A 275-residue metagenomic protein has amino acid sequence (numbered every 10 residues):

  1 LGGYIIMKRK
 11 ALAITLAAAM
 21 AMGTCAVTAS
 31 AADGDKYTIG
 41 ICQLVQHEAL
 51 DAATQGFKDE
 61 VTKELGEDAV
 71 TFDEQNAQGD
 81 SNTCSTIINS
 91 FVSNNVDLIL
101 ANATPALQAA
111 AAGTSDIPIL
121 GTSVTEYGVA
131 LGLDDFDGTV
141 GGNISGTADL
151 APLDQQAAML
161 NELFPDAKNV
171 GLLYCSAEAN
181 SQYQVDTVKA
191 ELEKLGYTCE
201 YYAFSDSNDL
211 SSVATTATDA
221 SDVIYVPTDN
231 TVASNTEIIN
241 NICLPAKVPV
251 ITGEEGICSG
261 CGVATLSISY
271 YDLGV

Functional and structural regions predicted by a protein language model:
L1-I6: Short, Lys/Arg-enriched N-terminal segments with co-localized hydrophobic residues within the first ~10-30 amino acids
M22-G34: Sec-dependent signal peptide cleavage junction
T38-K58, E64, D73-T83, S181 (+2 more regions): Extracytoplasmic "Venus flytrap"
I39-I41, F57, S145-L192: An alpha-beta-alpha
T71-S93, A203-D219: Structural motif
N76-D135, D229-G253: Beta-alpha junction/loop-to-helix N-cap segments that form part of ligand/metal-binding clefts
Y127-K168, I268-V275: Hydrophobic alpha-helical segments within soluble ligand-binding/sensing domains
A179-V248, E254: Pocket-lining segment of extracytoplasmic ligand-binding domains
